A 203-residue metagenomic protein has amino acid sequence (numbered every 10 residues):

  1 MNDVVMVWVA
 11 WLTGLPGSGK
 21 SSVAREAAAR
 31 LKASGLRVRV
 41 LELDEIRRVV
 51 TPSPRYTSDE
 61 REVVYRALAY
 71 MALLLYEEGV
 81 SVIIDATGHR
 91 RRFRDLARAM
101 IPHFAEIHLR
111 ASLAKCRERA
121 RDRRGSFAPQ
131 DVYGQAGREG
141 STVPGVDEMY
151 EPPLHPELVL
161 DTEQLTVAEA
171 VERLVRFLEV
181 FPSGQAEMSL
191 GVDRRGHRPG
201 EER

Functional and structural regions predicted by a protein language model:
N2-V7: Phosphate-binding P-loop
L12: Hydrophobic anchor at the beta1->P-loop junction of P-loop NTPases
P16: The conserved Walker
K20: Conserved lysine of the Walker
R25-E77: Conserved substrate/cofactor phosphate-moiety recognition/catalytic segment in nucleotide-dependent phosphotransferases
D59-A105, L109, L113: Glycine-rich phosphate-binding loop used to anchor ATP phosphates in small-molecule kinases, encompassing both
R110, D122-R173, V180-D193: Small-molecule kinase domains that catalyze NTP-dependent phosphoryl transfer to phosphate-bearing small molecules
A114-A120: Switch/connector loops and helix/strand junctions flanking conserved nucleotide-binding motifs in nucleotide-processing
